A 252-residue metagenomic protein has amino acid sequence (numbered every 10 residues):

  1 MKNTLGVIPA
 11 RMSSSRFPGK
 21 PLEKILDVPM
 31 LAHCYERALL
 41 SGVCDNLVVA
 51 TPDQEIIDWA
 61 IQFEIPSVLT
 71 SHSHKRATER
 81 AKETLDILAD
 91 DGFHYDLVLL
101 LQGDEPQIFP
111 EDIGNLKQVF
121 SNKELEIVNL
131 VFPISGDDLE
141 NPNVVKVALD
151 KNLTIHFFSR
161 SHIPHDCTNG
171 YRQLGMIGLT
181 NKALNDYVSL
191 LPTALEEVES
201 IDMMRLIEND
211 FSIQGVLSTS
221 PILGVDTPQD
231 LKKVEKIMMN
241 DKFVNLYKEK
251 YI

Functional and structural regions predicted by a protein language model:
N3-T51: N-terminal glycine-rich phosphate-binding loop and ensuing alpha1 helix
S15, L99, P106, V147 (+2 more regions): Residues that recognize and position ribonucleotide moieties
C44, F93-Y95, K123-L125, F211: Short, high-confidence coil segments that cap the C-terminus of an alpha-helix and link into the following beta-strand
N46, P66, T154, S212-Q214: Conserved beta-strand segments of alpha/beta enzyme cores
V48, Q54-L101, E105-N115: Short phosphate-binding loop-to-helix
I108-T193: Conserved core of the sugar-phosphate nucleotidyltransferase
G170-I252: Conserved alpha/beta core of the MobA/IspD/sugar-nucleotide pyrophosphorylase nucleotidyltransferase superfamily
